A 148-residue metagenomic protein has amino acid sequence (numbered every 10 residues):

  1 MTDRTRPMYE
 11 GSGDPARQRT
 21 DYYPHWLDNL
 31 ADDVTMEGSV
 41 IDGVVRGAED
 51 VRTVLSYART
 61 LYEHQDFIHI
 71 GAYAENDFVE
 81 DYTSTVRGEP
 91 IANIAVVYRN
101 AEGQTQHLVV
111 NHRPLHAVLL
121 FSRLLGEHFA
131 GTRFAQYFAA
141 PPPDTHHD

Functional and structural regions predicted by a protein language model:
M1-D148: C-terminal and inter-domain tail/linker signature
